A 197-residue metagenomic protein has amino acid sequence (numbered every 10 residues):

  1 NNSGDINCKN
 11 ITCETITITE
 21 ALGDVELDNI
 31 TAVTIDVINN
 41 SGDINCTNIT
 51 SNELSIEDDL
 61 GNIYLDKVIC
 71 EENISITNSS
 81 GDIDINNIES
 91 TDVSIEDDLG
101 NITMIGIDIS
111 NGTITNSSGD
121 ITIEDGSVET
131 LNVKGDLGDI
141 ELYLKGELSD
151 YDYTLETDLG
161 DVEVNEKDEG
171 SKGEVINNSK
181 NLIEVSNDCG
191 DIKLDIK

Functional and structural regions predicted by a protein language model:
N1-C8, I16: Low-complexity/repetitive intrinsically disordered segments
N10, V25-I38, I44-D58, I63-K197: Short, surface-exposed interaction patches in beta-rich subdomains that mediate adhesion/assembly near membranes
